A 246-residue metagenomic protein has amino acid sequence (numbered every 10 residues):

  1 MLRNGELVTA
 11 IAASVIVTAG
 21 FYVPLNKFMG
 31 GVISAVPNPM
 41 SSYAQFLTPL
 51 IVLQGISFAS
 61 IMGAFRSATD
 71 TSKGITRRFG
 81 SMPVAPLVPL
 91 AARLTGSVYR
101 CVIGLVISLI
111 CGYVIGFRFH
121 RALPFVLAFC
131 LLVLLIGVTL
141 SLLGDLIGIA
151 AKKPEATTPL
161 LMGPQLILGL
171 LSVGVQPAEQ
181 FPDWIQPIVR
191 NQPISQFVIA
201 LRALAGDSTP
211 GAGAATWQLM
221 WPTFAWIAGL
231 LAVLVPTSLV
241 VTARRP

Functional and structural regions predicted by a protein language model:
M1-L2, L201: A short amphipathic helical element positioned immediately N-terminal to and/or at the very start of a transmembrane
R3-G31, A44-A59, I103-G104, G163-L170 (+1 more regions): Hydrophobic alpha-helical transmembrane segments of multi-pass membrane transport/permease proteins
G20-M29, G148-S195: Transmembrane helix segments
P24-I33, I115-H120, P124, A151-K152 (+3 more regions): Short helix-capping/hinge motifs at transmembrane helix termini and TM-loop junctions
N38-S67, G137, L142: Hydrophobic alpha-helical transmembrane segments of membrane proteins
S60-V84: Transmembrane helix boundary and interhelical loop/hinge segments in multi-pass membrane proteins
P86-L161, Q218-L239: Alpha-helical transmembrane segments and their short interhelical loops
L170-V233: Membrane-interfacial helix-loop-helix junctions in multi-pass membrane proteins
